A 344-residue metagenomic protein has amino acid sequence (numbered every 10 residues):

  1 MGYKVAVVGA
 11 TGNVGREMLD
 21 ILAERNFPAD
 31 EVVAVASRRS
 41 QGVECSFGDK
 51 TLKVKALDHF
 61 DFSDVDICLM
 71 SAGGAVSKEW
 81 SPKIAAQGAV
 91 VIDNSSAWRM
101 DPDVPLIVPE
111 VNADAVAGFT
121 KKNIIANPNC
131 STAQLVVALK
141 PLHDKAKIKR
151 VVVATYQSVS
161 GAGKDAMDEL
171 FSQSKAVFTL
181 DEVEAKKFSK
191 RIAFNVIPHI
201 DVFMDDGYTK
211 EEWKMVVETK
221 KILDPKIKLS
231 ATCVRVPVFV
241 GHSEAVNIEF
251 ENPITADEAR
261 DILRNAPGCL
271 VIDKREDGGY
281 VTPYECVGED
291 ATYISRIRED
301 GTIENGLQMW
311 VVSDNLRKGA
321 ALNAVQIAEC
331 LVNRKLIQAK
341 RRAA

Functional and structural regions predicted by a protein language model:
M1-I192, K228, A256, D261 (+5 more regions): N-terminal Rossmann-like NAD(P) cofactor-binding subdomain of oxidoreductases, focused on the glycine-rich
L19, V216-K220, R260, R264: Generic solvent-exposed, charged/amphipathic alpha-helical segments that serve as macromolecular interface scaffolds
F119-A126, N195-D206, M309-V311: Helix-loop-beta segment of a Rossmann-like dinucleotide-binding subdomain
N123-Q134, G207-V216, K221, G319-N323: A glycine-rich, Thr/Ser-enriched phosphate-binding loop motif common to dinucleotide/cofactor-binding enzymes
G161-K164, M204-G207, V238-H242, A256-D257: Short acidic/glycine-rich loop or secondary-structure boundary segments that cap or lie
A193-F239: Oxyanion-binding "anion nests"
I227-A344: C-terminal active-site/capping subdomain that shapes the small-molecule cofactor and substrate pocket of enzyme
